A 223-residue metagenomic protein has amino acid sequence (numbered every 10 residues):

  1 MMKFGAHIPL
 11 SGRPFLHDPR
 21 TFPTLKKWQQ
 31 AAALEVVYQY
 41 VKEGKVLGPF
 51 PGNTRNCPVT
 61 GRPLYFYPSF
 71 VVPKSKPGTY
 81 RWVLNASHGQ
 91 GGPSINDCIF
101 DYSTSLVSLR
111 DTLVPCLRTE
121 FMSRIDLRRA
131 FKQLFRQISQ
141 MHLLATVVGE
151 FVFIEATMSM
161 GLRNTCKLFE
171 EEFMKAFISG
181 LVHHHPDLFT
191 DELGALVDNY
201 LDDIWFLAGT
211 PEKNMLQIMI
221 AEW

Functional and structural regions predicted by a protein language model:
M1-T24: Non-catalytic, polymerase-adjacent accessory regions of viral genome-replication enzymes
G5-H7, Y102, G161, S179: Glycine-centered flexibility motif
G5-L10, A145-T146, F189-L196: Short hydrophobic/aromatic-rich motifs at helix boundaries and adjacent loops
H7, H17, Y65, H88 (+2 more regions): Histidine (H) residue identity feature
L10, Q137, P211-E212: A generic structural signal for solvent-exposed, polar alpha-helical segments
L16-T24, V152-R163, N199-G209: Glycine- and acidic
T24-E171: Catalytic-core region of right-hand nucleic acid polymerases
C166-W223: Active-site palm subdomain of RNA-directed nucleic acid polymerases
